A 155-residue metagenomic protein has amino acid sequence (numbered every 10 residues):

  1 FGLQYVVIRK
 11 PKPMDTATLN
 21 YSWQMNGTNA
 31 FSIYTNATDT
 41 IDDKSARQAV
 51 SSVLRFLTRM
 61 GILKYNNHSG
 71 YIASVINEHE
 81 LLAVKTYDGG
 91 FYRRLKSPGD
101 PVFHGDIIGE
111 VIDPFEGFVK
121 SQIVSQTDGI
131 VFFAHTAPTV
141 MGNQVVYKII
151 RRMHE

Functional and structural regions predicted by a protein language model:
F1-E155: Structured catalytic-domain cores with a bias toward divalent-metal coordination
